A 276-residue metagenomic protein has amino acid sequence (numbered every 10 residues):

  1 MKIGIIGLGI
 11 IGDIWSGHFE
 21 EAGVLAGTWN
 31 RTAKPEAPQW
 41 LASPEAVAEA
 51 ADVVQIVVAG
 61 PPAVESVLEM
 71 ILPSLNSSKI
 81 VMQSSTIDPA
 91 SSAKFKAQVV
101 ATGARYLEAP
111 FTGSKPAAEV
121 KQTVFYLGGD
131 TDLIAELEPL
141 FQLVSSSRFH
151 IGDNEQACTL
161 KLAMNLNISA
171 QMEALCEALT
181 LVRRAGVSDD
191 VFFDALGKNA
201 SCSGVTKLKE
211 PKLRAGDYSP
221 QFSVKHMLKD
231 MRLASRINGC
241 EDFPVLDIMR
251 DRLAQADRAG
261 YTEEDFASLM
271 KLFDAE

Functional and structural regions predicted by a protein language model:
M1-Q55, K115: NAD(P)+-binding Rossmann beta1-loop-alpha1 motif at the extreme N-terminus of oxidoreductases
L8, P44-I56, G60-T123: Rossmann-like NAD(P)(H) cofactor-binding subdomain of soluble oxidoreductases
A26, W40, Y106-L107, R148 (+1 more regions): Hydrophobic beta-strand scaffold residues
I87-N165: Rossmann-fold dinucleotide-binding core
V120-G128, F149, D153-A185, L196-L208 (+1 more regions): Active-site-proximal catalytic alpha-helix in oxidoreductases
D190-G197, D247-R250: Beta-strand segments within the central parallel beta-sheet cores of soluble alpha/beta enzyme folds
G204-F266, E276: Interdomain hinge/lid region at the active-site interface of Rossmann-like NAD(P)-dependent oxidoreductases
